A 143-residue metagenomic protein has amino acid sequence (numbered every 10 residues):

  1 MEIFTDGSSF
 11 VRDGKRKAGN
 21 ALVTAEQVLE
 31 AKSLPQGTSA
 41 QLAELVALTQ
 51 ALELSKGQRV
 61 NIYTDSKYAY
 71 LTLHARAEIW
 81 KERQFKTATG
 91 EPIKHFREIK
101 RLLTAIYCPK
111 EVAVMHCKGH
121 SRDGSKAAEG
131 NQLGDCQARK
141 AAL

Functional and structural regions predicted by a protein language model:
I3-T5: Short hydrophobic beta-strand that contains or immediately precedes a catalytic carboxylate
G7-K15, Q27-V28, K32, L48-Q132: RNase H catalytic domain
R16-L22: Short glycine-rich loop/turn motifs
T24-E44: A short, polar/acidic, helix/strand-boundary loop motif
Q36, L54, Q137-A138: Short, intrinsically disordered/low-complexity patches at protein termini and at juxtamembrane boundaries
T38, L42, V46, E129 (+1 more regions): An amphipathic alpha-helix/helix-turn recognition signal
D135-L143: Acidic, His- and aromatic-enriched active-site or binding-groove loops in soluble protein domains that engage sugars
